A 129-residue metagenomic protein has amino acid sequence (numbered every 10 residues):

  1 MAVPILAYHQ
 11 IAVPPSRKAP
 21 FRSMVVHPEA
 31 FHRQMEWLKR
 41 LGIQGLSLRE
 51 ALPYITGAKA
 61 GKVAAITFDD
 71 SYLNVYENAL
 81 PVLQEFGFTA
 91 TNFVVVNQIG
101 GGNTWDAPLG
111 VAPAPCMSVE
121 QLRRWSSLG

Functional and structural regions predicted by a protein language model:
M1-G129: Catalytic alpha-helical scaffold of carbohydrate-active enzymes acting on polysaccharides/glycoconjugates
